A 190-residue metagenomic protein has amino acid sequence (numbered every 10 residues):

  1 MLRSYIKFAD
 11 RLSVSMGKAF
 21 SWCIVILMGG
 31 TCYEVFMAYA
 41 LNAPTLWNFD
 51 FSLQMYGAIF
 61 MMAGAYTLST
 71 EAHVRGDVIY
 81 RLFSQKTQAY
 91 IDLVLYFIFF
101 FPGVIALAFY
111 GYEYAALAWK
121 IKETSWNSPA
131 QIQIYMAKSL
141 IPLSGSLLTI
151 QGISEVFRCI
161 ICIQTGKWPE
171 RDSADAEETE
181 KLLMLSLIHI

Functional and structural regions predicted by a protein language model:
M1-L187: Alpha-helical transmembrane segments and membrane-interface helix-loop junctions in multi-pass membrane proteins
